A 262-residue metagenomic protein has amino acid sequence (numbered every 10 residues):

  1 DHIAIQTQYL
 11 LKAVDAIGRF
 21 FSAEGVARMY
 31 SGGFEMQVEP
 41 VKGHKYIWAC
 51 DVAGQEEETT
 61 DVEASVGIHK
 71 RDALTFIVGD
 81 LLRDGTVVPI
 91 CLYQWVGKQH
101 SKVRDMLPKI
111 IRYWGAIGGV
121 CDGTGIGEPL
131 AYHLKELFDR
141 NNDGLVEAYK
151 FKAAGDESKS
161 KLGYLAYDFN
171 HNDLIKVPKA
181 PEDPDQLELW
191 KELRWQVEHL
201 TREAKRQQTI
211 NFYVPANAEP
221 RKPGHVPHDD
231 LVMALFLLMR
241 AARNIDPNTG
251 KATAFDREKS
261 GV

Functional and structural regions predicted by a protein language model:
D1-K152, S160, V177, D183-V262: RNase H-like, metal-dependent nuclease domains and their acidic two-metal-ion catalytic environment used
S160-N172: Short, surface-exposed amphipathic charged segments that create phosphate/polyanion-binding patches used for binding
